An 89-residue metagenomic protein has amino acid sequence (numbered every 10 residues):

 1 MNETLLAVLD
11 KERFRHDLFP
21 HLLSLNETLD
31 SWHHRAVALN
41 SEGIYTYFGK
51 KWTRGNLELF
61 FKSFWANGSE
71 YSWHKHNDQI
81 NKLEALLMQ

Functional and structural regions predicted by a protein language model:
M1-T28, A38: Short, highly charged
A7-V8, N40-W65, S69-H74: Short, positively charged loop/turn segments that connect secondary-structure elements
S31-W32: Helix-turn-helix DNA-binding elements, focusing on the entry/boundary residues of the two helices that contact DNA
R35: Hydrophobic positions on the alpha-helical face of helix-turn-helix-like DNA-binding modules
W65-Q89: Long, intrinsically disordered, low-complexity Ser/Thr/Pro-rich regulatory/activation regions of nuclear proteins
